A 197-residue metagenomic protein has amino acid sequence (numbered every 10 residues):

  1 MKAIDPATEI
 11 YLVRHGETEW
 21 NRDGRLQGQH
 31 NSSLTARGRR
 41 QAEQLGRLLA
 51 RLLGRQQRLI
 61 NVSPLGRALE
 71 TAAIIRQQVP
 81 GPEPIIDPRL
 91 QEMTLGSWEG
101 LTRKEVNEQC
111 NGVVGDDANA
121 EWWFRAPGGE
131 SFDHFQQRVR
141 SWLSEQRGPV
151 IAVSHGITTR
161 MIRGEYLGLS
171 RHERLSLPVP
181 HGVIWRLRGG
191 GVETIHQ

Functional and structural regions predicted by a protein language model:
D5-P82, Q109, E130: Active-site-proximal alpha-helix that buttresses catalytic centers in soluble enzyme cores
I10, R58, G148-I157: Generic beta-sheet signal
T18, T158-T159: Short active-site segment of divalent metal-dependent hydrolases/proteases that encodes the spacing between
S32-S33, Q78-R138, S176, R188 (+1 more regions): Phosphate-handling substructures
L49, I74-V79, R140-G148, R186-L187: Alpha-helix C-terminal capping segments
I74, M161, E165: Active-site signature of alpha/beta-hydrolase-fold catalytic machinery across serine- and Asp/Cys-nucleophile hydrolases
Y166-I195: Domain-level recognition of soluble alpha/beta enzyme cores, biased toward histidine phosphatases/phosphomutases
